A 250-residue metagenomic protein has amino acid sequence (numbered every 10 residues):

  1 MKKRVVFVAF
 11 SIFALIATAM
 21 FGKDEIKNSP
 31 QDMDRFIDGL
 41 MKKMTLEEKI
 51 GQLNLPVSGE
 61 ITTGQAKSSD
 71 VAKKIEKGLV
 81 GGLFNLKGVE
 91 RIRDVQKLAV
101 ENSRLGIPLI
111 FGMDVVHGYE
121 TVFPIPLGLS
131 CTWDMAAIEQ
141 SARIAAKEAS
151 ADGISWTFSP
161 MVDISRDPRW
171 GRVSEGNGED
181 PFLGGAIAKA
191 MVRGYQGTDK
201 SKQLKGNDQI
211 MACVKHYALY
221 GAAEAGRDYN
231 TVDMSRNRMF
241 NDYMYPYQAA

Functional and structural regions predicted by a protein language model:
M1-A9: Bacterial N-terminal signal peptides that target proteins for export
A9-A17: Bacterial N-terminal signal peptides
A19-A250: Glycoside hydrolase catalytic-domain context in secreted enzymes
